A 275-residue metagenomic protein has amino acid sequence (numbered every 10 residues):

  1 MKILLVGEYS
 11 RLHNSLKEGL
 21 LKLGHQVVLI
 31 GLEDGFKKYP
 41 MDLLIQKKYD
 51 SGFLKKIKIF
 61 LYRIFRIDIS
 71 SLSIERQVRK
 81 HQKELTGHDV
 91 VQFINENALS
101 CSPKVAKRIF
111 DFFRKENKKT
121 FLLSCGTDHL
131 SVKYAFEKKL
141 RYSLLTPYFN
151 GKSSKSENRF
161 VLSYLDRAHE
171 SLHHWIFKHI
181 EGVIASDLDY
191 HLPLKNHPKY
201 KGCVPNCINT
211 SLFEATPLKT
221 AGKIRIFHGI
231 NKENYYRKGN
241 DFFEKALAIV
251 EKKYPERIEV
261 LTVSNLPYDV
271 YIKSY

Functional and structural regions predicted by a protein language model:
M1-L43, K115: N-terminal subdomain of nucleotide-sugar transferases
K2-V6, H81-V105, K119-L123: Short N-terminal targeting/anchoring amphipathic segment
L32-L72: A conserved catalytic-core segment of Leloir-type glycosyltransferases
D42, L122-D166: Acceptor-binding helix/loop patch of EC 2.4 sugar-transfer enzymes, predominantly nucleotide-sugar-dependent
E75-H81, R108-K115, L145-G182: Membrane-proximal helix-turn-helix segments that form the acceptor-binding/catalytic region of lipid-linked
S131, F160-G202, K245, I249: A short, active-site helix/loop in glycosyltransferases that binds the activated sugar's phosphate group
G202-I208, L212-K238, E244-L247: Conserved donor-binding/catalytic core segment of Leloir-type glycosyltransferases
I224, D241-I272: A conserved nucleotide-sugar
